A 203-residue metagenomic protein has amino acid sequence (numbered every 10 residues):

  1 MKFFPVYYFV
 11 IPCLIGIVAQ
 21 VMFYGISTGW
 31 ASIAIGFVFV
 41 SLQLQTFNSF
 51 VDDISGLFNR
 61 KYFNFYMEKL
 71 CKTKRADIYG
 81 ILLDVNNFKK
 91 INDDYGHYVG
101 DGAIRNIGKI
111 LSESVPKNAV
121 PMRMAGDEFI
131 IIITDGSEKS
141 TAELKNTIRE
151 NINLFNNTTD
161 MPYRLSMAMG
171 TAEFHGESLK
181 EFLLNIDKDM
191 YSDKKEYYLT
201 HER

Functional and structural regions predicted by a protein language model:
K2-I54, R60-L70, E177: Signal-transducing coiled-coil linker helices
N59-Y79, K89-P116, M122-G126, I130 (+3 more regions): Conserved long alpha-helical elements within nucleotide-processing catalytic cores of c-di-GMP signaling and class III
Y62, R164-S166: Beta-strand residues that line the small-molecule/cofactor-binding core of sensory signal-transduction domains
G80, F129, M167-T171: A structural signal for short, well-ordered beta-strand segments
I131-G136, E173-F174: Short beta-strand-to-loop capping motifs
A142-R149, N153-T159, S166-A168, A172-R203: Catalytic-core segments of nucleotide cyclases and related cyclic-nucleotide turnover enzymes
